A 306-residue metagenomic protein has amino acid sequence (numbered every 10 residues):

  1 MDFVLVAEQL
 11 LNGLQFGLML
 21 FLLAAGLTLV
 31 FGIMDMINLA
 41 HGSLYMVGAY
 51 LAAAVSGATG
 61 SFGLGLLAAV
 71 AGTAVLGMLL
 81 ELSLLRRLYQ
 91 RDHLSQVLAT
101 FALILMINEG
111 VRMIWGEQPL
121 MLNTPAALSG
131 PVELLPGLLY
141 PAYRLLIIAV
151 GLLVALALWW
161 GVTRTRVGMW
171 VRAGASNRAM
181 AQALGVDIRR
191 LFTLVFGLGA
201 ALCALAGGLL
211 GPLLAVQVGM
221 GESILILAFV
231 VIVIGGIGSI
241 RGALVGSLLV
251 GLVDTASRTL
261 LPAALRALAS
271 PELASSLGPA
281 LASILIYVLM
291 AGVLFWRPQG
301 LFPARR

Functional and structural regions predicted by a protein language model:
M1-L22, L51, T59-G65, R91-Q96 (+4 more regions): Membrane-interfacial amphipathic/re-entrant helices at transmembrane-helix boundaries
L11, I33-L79, S83, L261-A274: Membrane-embedded helix boundary and interhelical linker motif in transport proteins
F16-G17, G137-M220, I240-V245: Helix-loop-helix "hairpin" substructures at the membrane interface of multi-pass membrane proteins
A25-A49, Q90-S95, V167-W170, I188 (+3 more regions): Short, non-helical or kinked segments that cap or interrupt transmembrane helices
A49-A54, V70-L76, L103-V111, V150-W159 (+3 more regions): Hydrophobic core segments of alpha-helical transmembrane domains in multi-pass membrane transport and ion-translocation
G60-A71, T193-C203, G207-G208, L213-Y287: Transmembrane alpha-helical segments in multi-pass inner-membrane proteins
G60-I104, G110, V245-V250, D254 (+1 more regions): Alpha-helical transmembrane segments within multi-pass membrane transporters and channels
R87-R164, L191, A256-L285, Q299-R306: Transmembrane helix-bundle core of multi-pass membrane transporters and related energy-transducing complexes
